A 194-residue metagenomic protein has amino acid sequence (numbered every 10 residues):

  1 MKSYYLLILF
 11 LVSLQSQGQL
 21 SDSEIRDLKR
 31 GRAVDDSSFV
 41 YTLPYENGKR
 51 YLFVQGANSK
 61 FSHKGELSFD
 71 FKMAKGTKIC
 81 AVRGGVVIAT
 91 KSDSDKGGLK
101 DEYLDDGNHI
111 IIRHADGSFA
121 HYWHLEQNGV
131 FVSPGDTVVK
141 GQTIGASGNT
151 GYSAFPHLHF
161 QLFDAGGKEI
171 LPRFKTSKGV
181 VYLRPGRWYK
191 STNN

Functional and structural regions predicted by a protein language model:
M1-S23: Bacterial Sec-dependent N-terminal signal peptides
S21-G31, F39-Y41, Y45, F131-V139 (+1 more regions): Acidic, glycine-rich catalytic/binding loops that coordinate metals and/or anionic ligands
K29, D36-V40, E46-G48, K64-S68 (+4 more regions): Extracytoplasmic
L43-P44, K60-L99: Short, glycine/small-residue-enriched coil/turn segments at secondary-structure junctions
V54, V86-I88, F163: Conserved positions in beta-strands of structured domains
K78-A89, F131-S147: Short, well-structured beta-strand-loop connectors
V82-Q127, F131: Zn2+-dependent peptidoglycan hydrolase active-site motif and core
T90-E102, Q142-L158: Flexible, gly/ser-rich surface segments that form the specificity/activation loops bordering the active-site cleft
